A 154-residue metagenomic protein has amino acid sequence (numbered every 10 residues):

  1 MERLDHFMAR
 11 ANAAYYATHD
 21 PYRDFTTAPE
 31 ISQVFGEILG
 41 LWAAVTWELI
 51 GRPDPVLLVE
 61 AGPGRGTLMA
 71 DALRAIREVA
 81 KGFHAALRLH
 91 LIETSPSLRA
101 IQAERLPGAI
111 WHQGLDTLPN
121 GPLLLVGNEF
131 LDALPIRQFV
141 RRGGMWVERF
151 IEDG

Functional and structural regions predicted by a protein language model:
M1-A61, R65-L118, P122, F139: Rossmann-like AdoMet
V126-G154: A mobile, often basic/glycine-rich helix-loop segment that functions as the active-site lid/recognition loop
